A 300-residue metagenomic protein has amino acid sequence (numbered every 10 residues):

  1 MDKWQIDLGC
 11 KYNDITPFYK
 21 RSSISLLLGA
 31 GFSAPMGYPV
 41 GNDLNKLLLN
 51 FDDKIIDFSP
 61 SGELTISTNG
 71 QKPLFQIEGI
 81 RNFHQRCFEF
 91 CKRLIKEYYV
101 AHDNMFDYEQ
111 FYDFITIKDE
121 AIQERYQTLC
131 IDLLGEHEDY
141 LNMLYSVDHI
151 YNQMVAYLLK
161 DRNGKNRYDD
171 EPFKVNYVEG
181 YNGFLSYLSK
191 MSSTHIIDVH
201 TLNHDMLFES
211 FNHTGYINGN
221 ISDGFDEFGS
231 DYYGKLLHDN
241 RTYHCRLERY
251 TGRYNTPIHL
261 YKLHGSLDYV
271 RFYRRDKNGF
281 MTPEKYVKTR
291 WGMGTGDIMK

Functional and structural regions predicted by a protein language model:
M1-D14, I56, F173-E179, K235-L237: Short coil-to-helix leader/linker segments, especially the first N-terminal amphipathic alpha-helix with its helix
M1-W4, A156-F173: Active-site-proximal helix-loop elements at catalytic-domain edges
K3-I6, D14-G62: An N-terminal structural lobe/cap that precedes and organizes the functional/catalytic core across diverse proteins
C10-K20, N182-T194: A short acidic-Thr-Gly-centered motif at the start of a beta-strand
I24, G29, G41, Y181 (+2 more regions): Short runs of predominantly hydrophobic/aromatic residues within well-ordered alpha helices that form helix-helix
G37-G41, N45, L49-F51, D57 (+5 more regions): Generic detector of ordered, mature protein regions
T65-A156, D170-P172, Y177, F184-K300: Extended, H/D-rich, highly charged conserved domains that either
